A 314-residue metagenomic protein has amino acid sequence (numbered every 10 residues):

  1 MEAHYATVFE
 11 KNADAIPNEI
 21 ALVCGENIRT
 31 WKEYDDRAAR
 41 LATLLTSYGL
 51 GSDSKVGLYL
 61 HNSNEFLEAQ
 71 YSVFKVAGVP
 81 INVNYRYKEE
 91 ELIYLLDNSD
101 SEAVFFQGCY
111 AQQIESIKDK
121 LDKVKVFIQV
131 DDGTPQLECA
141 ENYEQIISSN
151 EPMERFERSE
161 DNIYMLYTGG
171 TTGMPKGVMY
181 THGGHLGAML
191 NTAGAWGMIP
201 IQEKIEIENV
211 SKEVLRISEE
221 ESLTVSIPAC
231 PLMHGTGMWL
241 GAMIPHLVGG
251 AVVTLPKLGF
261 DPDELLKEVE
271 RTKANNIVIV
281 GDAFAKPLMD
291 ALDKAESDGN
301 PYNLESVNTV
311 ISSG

Functional and structural regions predicted by a protein language model:
M1-A3, P135-N162: Flexible, low-complexity linker/hinge segments
N18, S149-G169, G173-M174, R216-V225: Conserved pre-ATP/AMP-binding loop-to-beta segment of ANL
N18-S63, Q70, K88-I93: Conserved AMP-binding/adenylate-forming core of the ANL superfamily
T30-K32, I163-E208: Conserved AMP-binding A3 loop
S47-Y48, K75-Q145: Structural core segment of the AMP-binding/adenylate-forming
H61, F106-S116, D132, C230 (+1 more regions): Adenylate-forming
H61-I81, Y85-E89, D97-A103, T224-V225 (+2 more regions): A short helix-loop-beta submotif of the ANL/AMP-binding
L186-A229, M233-V278, A291, A295-E296: Conserved AMP-binding/adenylation subdomain of ANL enzymes
